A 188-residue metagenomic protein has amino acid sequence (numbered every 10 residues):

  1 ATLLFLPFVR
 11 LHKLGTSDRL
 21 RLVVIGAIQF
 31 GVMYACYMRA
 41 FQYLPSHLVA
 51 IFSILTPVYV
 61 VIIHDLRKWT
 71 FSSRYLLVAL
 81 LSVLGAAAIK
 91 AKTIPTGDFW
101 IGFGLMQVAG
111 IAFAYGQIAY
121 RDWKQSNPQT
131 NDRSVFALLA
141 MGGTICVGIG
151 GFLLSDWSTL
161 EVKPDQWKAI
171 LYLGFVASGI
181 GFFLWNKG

Functional and structural regions predicted by a protein language model:
T2-P7, V60-V61, A79, T96-D156: Transmembrane alpha-helical segments that form core, pore/gating elements of small-molecule transporters/exporters
L3-L4, F52-D65, G142-C146, K168 (+1 more regions): Alpha-helical transmembrane segments of compact multi-pass small-molecule transporters, enriched in specific families
L4-K13, Y37, T56-L80: C-terminal transmembrane-helix exit sites in multi-pass transporters
F5, I54-L55, F71-K92, G110 (+1 more regions): Hydrophobic transmembrane alpha-helices of multi-pass small-molecule transport proteins
V9-V49, S53, A88, G174-K187: Specific transmembrane alpha-helical segments of multi-pass solute transporters/efflux pumps, especially DMT/EamA
L14-L20, A91-A112, F152-Y172: Juxtamembrane helix-entry segments on the extracytoplasmic side of multipass membrane proteins
L22-G26, M38, A50, A79 (+3 more regions): Residue-level signature of transmembrane alpha-helical cores of multipass secondary-active transporters and flippases
A40, L66-F71, W123, V135 (+1 more regions): Hydrophobic/aromatic residues within transmembrane alpha-helices of multi-pass small-molecule transporters
